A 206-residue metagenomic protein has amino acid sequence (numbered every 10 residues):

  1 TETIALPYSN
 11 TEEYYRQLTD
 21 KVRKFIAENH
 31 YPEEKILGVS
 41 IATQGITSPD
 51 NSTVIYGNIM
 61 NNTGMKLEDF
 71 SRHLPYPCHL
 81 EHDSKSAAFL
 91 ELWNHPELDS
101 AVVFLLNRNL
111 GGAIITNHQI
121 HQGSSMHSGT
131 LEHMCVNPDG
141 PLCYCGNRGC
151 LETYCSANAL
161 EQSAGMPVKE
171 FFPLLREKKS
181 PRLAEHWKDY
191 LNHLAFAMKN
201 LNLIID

Functional and structural regions predicted by a protein language model:
T1-E2, K188: General detector of N-terminal leader/presequence modules that precede the first folded domain
T3-A27, K35-S100: Glycine-rich phosphate-binding loop and adjoining helix at the ATP-binding site of ATP-dependent phosphoryl-transfer
E13-P32, L151-T153, A159-D206: Adenine-nucleotide phosphate-binding core of ATP-dependent small-molecule kinases
E34, P96, G129, I205: Structured loop/turn residues at beta-strand edges in well-structured enzyme cores
L80-S84, V136-K169: Glycine-rich phosphate-binding loop plus the immediately following alpha-helix
L98-Y154: Glycine-rich phosphate-binding loop of actin/hexokinase-like ATP-binding domains
